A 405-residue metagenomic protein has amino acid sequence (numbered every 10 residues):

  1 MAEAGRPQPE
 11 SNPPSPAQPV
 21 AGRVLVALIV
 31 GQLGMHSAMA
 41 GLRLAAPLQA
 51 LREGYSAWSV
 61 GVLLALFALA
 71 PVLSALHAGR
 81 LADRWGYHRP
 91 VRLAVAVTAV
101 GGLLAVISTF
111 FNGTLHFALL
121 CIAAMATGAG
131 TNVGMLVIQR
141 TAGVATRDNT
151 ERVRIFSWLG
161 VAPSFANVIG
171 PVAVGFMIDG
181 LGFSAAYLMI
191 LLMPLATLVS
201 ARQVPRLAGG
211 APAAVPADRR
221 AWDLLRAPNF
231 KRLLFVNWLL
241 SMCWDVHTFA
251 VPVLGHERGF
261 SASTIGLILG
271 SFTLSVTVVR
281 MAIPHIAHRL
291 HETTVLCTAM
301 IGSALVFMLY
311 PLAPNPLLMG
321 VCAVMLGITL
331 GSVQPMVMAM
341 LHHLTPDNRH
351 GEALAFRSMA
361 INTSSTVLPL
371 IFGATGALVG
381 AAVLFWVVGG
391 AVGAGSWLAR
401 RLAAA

Functional and structural regions predicted by a protein language model:
P9-G22, R206-L234: Juxtamembrane intracellular "pre-TM" segments in multi-pass secondary transporters
P19-A68, K231-V236, S241-L254, R258: Helix-loop boundary and gating motifs at the non-cytosolic
L33, H116-V133, W238, L318-S332: Hydrophobic core of transmembrane alpha-helices in multi-pass small-molecule transporters, especially MFS/SLC-type
A68-L76, N167-V168, T273-T277, M281 (+1 more regions): Residue-level signature of mid-helix packing/kink "hotspots" within the transmembrane helices of 12-pass Major
L73-F110: Conserved MFS/SLC helix-loop-helix module at the cytosolic interface between two early adjacent transmembrane helices
S74-Y87, I178, V279-H291, G376: Helix-to-loop junctions at the C-terminal end of transmembrane segments in multipass secondary transporters
A96-G113, G302-P314: C-terminal ends and interior cores of transmembrane alpha-helices in multi-pass membrane transporters/permeases
M125-A162: Cytoplasmic helix-loop-helix junction between adjacent transmembrane helices in 12-TM secondary transporters
